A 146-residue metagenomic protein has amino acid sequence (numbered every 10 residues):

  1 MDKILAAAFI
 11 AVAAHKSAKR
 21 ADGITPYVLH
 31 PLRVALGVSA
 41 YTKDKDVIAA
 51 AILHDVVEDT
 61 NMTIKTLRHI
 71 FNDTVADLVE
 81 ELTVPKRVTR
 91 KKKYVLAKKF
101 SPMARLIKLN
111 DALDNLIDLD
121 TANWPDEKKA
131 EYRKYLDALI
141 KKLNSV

Functional and structural regions predicted by a protein language model:
M1-V146: Active-site helical microenvironments for divalent-metal-assisted chemistry
